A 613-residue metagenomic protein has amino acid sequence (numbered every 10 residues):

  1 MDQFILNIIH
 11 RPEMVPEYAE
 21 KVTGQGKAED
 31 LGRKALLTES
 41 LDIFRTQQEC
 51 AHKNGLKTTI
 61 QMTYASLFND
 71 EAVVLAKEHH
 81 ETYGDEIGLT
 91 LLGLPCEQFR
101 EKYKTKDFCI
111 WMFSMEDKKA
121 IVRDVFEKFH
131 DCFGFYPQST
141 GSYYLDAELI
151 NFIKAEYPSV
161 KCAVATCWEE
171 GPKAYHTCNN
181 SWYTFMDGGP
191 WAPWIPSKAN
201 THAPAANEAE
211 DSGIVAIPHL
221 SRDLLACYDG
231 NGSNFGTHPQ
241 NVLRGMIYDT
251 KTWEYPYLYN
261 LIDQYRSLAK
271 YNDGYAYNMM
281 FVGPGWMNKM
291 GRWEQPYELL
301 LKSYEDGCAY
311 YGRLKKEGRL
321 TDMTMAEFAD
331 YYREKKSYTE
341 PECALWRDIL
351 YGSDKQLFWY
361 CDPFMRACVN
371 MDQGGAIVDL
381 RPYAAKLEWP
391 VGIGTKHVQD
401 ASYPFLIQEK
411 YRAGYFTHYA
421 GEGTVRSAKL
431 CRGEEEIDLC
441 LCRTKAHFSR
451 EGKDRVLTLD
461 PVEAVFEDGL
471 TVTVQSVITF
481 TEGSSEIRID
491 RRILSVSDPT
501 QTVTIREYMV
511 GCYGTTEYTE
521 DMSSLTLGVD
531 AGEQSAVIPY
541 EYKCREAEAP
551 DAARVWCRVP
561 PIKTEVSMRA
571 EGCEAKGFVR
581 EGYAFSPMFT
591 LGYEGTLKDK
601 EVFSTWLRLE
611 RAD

Functional and structural regions predicted by a protein language model:
M1-E81, M279: Active-site beta->alpha N-cap acidic-glycine motif
K34-L41, Q61-V74, E97, G141-L149 (+2 more regions): Acidic-and-aromatic substrate-binding clefts and catalytic sites of carbohydrate-active enzymes
Y64-Y144, A209-H238, Y275-K289: Metal-dependent polysaccharide deacetylase catalytic core of the NodB/CE4 family, i.e., the active-site-bearing domain
S139-A269: Active-site-adjacent pocket scaffolds in enzyme catalytic domains
Y248-D263, G274-F281, V462, E541-D613: Beta-strand-rich recognition/accessory modules
R333-V369: Surface beta-strand/loop "capping" patches
R366-V465: Acidic-aromatic substrate-binding/catalytic surfaces of carbohydrate-active enzymes
D379-R381, L470-V474, E482-G532: Acidic (Asp/Glu-rich), glycine- and aromatic
